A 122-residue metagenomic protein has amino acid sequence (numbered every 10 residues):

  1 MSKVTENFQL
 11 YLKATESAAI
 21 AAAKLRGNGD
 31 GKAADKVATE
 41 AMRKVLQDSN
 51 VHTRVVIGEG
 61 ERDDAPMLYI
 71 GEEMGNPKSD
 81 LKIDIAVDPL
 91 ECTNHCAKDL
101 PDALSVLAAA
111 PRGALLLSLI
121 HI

Functional and structural regions predicted by a protein language model:
M1-A86: N-terminal subdomain of lithium-sensitive/metallo-dependent phosphomonoesterases centered on the IMPase/IPPase/PAP
G58, G71-E73, L107, R112 (+1 more regions): Surface-exposed loop/turn and secondary-structure junction residues enriched for glycine/proline
S79-E91, H95-L116: DPxDG-like acidic metal-binding loop motif
I120-I122: Conserved small/polar residues in nucleotide/adenosyl-binding loops
